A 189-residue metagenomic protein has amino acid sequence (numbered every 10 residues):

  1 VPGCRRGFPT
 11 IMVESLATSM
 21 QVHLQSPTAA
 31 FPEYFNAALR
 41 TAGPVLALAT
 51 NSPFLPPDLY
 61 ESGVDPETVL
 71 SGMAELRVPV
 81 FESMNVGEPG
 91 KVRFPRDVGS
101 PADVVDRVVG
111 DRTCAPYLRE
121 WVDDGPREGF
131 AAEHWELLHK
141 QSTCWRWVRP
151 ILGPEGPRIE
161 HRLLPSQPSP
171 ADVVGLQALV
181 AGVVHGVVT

Functional and structural regions predicted by a protein language model:
V1-R158, R162: Loop-rich catalytic cores of soluble enzymes, especially ATP-dependent carboxylate-amine ligases and other
P157-T189: C-terminal catalytic subdomain
